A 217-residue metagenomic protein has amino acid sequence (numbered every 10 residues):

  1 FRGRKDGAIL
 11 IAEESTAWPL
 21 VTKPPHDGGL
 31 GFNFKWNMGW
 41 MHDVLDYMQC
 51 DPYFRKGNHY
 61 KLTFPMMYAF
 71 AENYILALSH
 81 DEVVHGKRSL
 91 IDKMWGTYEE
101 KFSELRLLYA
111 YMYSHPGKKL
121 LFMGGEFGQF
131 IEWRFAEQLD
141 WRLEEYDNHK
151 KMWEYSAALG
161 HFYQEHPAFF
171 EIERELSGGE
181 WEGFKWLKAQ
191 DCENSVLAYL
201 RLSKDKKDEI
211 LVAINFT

Functional and structural regions predicted by a protein language model:
F1-F135, L143, Q164-F170, R174-T217: Conserved alpha/beta catalytic core and glycan-binding cleft of carbohydrate-active enzymes
L139: Active-site beta-strand/loop architecture of penicillin-binding DD-peptidases
D147-E173: Catalytic cores of secreted or luminal carbohydrate-active enzymes
